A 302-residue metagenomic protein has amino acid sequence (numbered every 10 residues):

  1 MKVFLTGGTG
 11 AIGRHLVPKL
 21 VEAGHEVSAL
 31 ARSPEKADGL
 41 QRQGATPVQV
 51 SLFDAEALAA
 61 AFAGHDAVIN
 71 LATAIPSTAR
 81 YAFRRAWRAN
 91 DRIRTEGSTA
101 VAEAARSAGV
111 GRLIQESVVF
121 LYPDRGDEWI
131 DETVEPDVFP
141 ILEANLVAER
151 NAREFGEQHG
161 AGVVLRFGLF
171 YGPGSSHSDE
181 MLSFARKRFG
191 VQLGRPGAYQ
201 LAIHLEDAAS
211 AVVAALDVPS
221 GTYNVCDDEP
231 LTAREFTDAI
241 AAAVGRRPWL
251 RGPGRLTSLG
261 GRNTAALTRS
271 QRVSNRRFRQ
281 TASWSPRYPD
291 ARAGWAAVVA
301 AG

Functional and structural regions predicted by a protein language model:
V3-H25: N-terminal Rossmann NAD(P)H-binding glycine-rich loop of SDR-like oxidoreductase domains
R32-E96, A100, A104: NAD(P)H-binding glycine-rich loop region in Rossmannoid oxidoreductase-like domains and their noncatalytic homologs
V50, A265-G302: C-terminal amphipathic/interface module of NAD(P)-dependent oxidoreductases and related NAD-binding regulators
V68, L205-V212, V225, F236 (+2 more regions): Non-catalytic, hydrophobic alpha-helical segments
W87-F139: Conserved Rossmann-fold NAD(P)-dependent oxidoreductase catalytic core, especially the SDR/UDP-sugar
S117-V118, R150-P173: Conserved beta-loop-beta element that borders a ligand/cofactor-binding pocket
A144-V147, P173-L182, Q192-A214, G221: Substrate-positioning beta->alpha
A209-N263: Mid/C-terminal beta-alpha module of Rossmann-like enzyme folds, strongest in SDR-family dehydrogenases/epimerases
